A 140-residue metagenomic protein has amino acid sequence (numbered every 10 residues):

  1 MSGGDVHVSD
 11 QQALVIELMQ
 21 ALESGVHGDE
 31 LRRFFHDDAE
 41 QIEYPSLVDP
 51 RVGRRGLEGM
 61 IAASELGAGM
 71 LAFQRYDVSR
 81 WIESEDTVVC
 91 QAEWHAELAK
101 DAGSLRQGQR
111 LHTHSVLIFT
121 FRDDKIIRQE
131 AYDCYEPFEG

Functional and structural regions predicted by a protein language model:
M1-G4, E17, G25, S46 (+3 more regions): Residues at structural and domain junctions
S2-D10, E65-G140: A beta-strand edge to alpha-helix "cap/lid" segment located at domain peripheries
G3-D38, M70: Short acidic-aromatic low-complexity motifs
S9-D10, L18, A39, S46 (+3 more regions): Generic signal for short, ordered secondary-structure residues within or immediately flanking folded domains
Q12-V15, S24, L57-M60, S64 (+1 more regions): A structural signal for well-ordered alpha-helical scaffolds and beta->alpha junctions
G28-E85: A solvent-exposed, acidic/Ser-Thr-rich amphipathic alpha-helical stretch
